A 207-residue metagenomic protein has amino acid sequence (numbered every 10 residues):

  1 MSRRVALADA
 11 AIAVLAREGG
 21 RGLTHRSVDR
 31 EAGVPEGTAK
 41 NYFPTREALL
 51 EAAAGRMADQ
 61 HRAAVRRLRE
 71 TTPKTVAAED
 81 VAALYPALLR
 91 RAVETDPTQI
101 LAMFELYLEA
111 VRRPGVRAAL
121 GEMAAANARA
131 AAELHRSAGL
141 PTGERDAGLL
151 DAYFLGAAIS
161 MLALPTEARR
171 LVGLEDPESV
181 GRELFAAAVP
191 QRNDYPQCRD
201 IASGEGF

Functional and structural regions predicted by a protein language model:
M1-R3: Short, Lys/Arg-enriched anionic-surface-contact patches
A6, A10-A52: Helix-turn-helix
G55-H61: Short, basic, alpha-helical segments at the C-terminal edge of helix-turn-helix-like DNA-binding modules
R62, E94-F104, V111-A138, G148 (+1 more regions): Amphipathic alpha-helical packing segments from all-alpha helical-bundle domains
A63-I100, A147-L150: Hydrophobic alpha-helical connector segments
T72, A110, M161-P165: Secondary-structure edge/capping motif, primarily at the C-terminal ends of alpha-helices and the immediately following
L88-L89, M103-Y107, L150-A157: Short alpha-helical scaffolding segments that buttress acidic/His motifs in well-ordered protein cores
R117, G121, R136-F207: Hydrophobic/aromatic-rich alpha-helical bundle segments in the mid-to-C-terminal region
